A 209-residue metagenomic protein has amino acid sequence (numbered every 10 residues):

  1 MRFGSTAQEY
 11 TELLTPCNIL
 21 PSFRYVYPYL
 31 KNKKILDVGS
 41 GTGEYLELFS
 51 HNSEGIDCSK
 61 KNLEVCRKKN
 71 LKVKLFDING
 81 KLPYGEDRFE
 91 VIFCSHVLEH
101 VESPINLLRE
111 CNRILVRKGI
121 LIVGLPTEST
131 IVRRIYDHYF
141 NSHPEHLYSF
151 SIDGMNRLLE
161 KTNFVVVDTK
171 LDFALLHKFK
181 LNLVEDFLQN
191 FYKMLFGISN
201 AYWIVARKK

Functional and structural regions predicted by a protein language model:
M1-G85, V91-S95, L108, T169-D172 (+2 more regions): Conserved N-terminal segment of class I S-adenosyl-L-methionine
R2, Q8, E12-P21, E44 (+2 more regions): S-adenosyl-L-methionine-dependent methyltransferase catalytic module, highlighting the catalytic core
H96-H100: A short His-aromatic
R113: Basic phosphate/pyrophosphate-binding loop/patch that engages nucleotide-derived ligands
